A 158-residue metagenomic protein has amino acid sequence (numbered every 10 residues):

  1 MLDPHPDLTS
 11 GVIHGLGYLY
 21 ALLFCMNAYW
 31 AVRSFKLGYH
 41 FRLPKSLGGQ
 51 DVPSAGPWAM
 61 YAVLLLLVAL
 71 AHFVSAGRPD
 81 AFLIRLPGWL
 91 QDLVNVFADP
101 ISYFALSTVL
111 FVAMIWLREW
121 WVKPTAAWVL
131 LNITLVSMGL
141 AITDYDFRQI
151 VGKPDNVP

Functional and structural regions predicted by a protein language model:
M1-I13, F82-R85, W89, Y145: Short, strongly hydrophobic alpha-helical membrane anchors
S10-F24, P57-A59, V94-T108, N156-P158: Alpha-helical transmembrane segments of polytopic membrane proteins
Y20-Y39, I101-W116: Central hydrophobic cores of alpha-helical transmembrane segments in multi-pass inner-membrane proteins across all
K36, L65-F111: Membrane-interface helix-loop-helix modules in multi-pass inner-membrane proteins
L37-G56: Membrane-interfacial, low-structure loops and terminal tails that flank and connect transmembrane helices in multi-pass
S54-V63, W121-I133: Cytoplasmic-side transmembrane-helix entry/capping segments in multi-pass membrane proteins
L65-H72, N132-A141: Aromatic-anchored segments of alpha-helical transmembrane domains
L140-N156: Transmembrane helix-loop junctions at the membrane interface of multipass transporters and ion channels
